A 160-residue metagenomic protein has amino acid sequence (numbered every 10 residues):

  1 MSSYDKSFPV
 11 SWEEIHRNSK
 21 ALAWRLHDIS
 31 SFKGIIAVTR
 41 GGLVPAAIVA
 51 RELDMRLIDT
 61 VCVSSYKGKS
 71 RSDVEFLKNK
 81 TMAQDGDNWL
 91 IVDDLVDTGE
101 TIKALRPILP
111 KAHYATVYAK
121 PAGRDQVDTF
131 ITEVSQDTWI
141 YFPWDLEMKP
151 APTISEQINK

Functional and structural regions predicted by a protein language model:
M1-K160: PRPP-associated nucleotide enzymes
